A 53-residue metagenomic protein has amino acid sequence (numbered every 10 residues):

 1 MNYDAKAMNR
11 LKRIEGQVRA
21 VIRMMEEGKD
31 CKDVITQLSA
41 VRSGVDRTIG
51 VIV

Functional and structural regions predicted by a protein language model:
M1-V53: Solvent-exposed interaction patches of small proteins and small membrane subunits
